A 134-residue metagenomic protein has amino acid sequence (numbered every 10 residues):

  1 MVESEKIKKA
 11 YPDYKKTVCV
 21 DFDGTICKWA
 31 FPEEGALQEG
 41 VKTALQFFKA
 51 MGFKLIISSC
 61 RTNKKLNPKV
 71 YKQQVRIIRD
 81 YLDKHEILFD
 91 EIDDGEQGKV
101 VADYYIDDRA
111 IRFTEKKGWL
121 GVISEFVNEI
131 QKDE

Functional and structural regions predicted by a protein language model:
M1-E134: HAD-like aspartate-dependent phosphatase fold
